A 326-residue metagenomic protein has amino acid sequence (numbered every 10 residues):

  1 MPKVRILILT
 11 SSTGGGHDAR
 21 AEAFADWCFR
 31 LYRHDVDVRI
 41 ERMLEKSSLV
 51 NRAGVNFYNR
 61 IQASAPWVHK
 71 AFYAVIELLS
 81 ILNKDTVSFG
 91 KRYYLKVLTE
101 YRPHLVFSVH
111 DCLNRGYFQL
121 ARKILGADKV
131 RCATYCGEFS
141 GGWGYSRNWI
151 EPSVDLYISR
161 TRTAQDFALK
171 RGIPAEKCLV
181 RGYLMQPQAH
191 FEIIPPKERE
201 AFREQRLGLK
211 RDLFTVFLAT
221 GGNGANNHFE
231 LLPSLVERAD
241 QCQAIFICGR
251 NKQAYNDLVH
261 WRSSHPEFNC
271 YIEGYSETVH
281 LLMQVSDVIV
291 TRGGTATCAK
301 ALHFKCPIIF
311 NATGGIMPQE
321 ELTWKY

Functional and structural regions predicted by a protein language model:
M1-Y326: Nucleotide-activated sugar donor-binding and catalytic core shared by glycosyltransferases and related lipid-linked
